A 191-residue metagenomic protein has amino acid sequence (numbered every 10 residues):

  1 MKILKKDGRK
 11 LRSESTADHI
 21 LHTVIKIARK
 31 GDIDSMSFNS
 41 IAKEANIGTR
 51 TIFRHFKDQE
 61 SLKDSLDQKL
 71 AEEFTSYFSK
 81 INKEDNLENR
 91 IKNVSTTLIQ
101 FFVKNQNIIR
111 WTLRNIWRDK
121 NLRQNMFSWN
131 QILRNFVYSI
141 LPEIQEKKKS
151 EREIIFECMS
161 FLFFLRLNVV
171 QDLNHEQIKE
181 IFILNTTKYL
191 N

Functional and structural regions predicted by a protein language model:
M1-E44, S61: Basic, helix-initiating cap at the start of DNA-binding domains
K26-K30, S35, D64-V94: Amphipathic alpha-helical linker/stalk segments
N46-F56: Short hydrophobic/aromatic patch on the recognition helix
S76, V103-N135: Short secondary-structure transition hinges
E88-N107, K179-T187: Amphipathic alpha-helical segments that line or abut small-molecule/effector binding pockets and mediate allosteric
K120-E153, I183-N191: Amphipathic alpha-helical packing segments from all-alpha helical-bundle domains
P142-T186: Hydrophobic/aromatic-rich alpha-helical bundle segments in the mid-to-C-terminal region
